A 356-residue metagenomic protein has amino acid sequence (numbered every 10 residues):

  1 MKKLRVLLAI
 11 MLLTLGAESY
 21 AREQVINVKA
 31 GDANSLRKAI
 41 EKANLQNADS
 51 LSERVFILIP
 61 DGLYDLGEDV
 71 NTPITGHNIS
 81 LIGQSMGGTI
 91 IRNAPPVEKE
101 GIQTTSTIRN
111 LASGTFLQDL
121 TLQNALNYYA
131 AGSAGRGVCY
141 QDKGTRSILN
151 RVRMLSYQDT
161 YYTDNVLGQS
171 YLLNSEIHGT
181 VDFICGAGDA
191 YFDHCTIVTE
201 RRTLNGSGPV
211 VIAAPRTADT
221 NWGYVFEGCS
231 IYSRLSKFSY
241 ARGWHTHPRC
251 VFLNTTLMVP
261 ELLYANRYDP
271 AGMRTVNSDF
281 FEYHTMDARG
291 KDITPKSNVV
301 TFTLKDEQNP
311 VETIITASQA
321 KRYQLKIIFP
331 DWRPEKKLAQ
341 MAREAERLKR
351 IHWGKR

Functional and structural regions predicted by a protein language model:
M1-L7: Bacterial N-terminal signal peptides that target proteins for export
L8-L15: Bacterial N-terminal signal peptides
A17-A21: Sec/Tat signal peptide C-region and signal peptidase I cleavage site
R22-K29, A33-R356: Sequence-level preference for short, compositionally simple segments enriched in small aliphatic or small polar residues
